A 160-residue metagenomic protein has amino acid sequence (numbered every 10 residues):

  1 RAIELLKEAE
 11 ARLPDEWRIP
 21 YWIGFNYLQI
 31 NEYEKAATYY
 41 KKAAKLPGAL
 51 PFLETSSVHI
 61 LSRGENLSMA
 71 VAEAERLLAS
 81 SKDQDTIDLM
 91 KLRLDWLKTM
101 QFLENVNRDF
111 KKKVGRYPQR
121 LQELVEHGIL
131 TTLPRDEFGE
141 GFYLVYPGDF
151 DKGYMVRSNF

Functional and structural regions predicted by a protein language model:
E4-R12, W17, Y21-Q29, Y33-L46 (+2 more regions): Low-complexity, acidic interaction segments enriched in glycine
